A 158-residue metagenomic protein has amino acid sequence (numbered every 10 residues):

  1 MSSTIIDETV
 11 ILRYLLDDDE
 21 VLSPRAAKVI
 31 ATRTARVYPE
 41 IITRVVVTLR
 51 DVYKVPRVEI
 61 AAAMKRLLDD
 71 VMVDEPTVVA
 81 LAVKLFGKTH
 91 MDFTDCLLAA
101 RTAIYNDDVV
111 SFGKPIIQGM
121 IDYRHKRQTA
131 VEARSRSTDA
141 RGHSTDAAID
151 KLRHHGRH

Functional and structural regions predicted by a protein language model:
M1-V37, V52-E59, R124-K126, R134-R136 (+1 more regions): Short, well-structured N-terminal submotif of metal-dependent ribonuclease cores
T4, S23-T89, A100-D107, G119: PIN-domain endoribonuclease scaffold, especially VapC-family toxins
D7-E8, D19, V78, D92 (+1 more regions): Poly-acidic low-complexity segments
T9-V10, E40, K114-P115: Alpha-helix/helix-capping structural signal
V10, L16, V47, D95-L98: Hydrophobic side chains within alpha-helical segments
M91, D95-S137, R141, D146-H158: Acidic, metal-binding active-site segment of PIN/NYN-like and related structure-specific nucleases
